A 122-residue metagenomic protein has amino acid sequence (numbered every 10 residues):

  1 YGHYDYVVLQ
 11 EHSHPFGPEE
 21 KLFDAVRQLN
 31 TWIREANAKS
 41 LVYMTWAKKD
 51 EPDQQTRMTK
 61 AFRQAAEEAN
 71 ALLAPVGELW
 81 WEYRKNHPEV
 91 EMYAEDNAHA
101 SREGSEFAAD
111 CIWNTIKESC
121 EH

Functional and structural regions predicted by a protein language model:
Y1-R102, E106, D110, N114-T115 (+1 more regions): Alpha-helical cap/lid subdomain in secreted, periplasmic, or secretory-pathway luminal O-acyl-processing enzymes
